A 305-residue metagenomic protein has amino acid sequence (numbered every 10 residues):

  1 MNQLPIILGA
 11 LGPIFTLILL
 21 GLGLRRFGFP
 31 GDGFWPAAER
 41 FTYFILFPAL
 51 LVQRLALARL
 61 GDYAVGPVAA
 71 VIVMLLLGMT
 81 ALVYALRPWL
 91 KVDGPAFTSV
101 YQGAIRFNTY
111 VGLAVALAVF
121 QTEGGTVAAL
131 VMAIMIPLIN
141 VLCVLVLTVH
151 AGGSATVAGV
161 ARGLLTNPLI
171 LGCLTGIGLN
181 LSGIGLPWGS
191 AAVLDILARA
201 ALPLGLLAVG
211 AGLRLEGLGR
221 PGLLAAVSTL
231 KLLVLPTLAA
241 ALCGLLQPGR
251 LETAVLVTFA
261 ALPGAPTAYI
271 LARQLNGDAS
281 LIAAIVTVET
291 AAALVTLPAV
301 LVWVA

Functional and structural regions predicted by a protein language model:
M1-A305: Alpha-helical transmembrane segments of multi-pass small-molecule/ion transporters
